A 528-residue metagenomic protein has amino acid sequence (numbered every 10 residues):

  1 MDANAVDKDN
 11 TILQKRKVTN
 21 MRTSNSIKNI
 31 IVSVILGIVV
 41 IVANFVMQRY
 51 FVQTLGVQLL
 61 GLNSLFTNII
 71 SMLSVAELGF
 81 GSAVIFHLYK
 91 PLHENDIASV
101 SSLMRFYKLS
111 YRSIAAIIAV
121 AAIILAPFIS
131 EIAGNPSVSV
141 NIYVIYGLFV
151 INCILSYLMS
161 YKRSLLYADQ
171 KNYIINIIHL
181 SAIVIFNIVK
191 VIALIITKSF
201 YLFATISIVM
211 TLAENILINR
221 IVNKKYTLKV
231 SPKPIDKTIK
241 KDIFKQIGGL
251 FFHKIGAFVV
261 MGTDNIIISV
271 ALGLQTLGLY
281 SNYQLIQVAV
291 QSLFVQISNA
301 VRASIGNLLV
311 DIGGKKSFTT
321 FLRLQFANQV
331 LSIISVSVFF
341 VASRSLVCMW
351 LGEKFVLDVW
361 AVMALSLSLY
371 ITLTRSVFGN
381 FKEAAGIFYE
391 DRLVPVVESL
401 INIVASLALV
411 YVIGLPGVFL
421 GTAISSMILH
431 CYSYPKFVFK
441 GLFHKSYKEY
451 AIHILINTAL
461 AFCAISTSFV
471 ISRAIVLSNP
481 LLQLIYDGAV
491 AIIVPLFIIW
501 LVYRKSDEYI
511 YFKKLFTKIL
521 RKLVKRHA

Functional and structural regions predicted by a protein language model:
D2, D7-S26, Y201-A204, I216-G262 (+6 more regions): Interhelical loop/hinge segments that connect adjacent transmembrane helices in multipass membrane
D2-N20, K445-S446, S468-A528: Membrane-proximal transmembrane or re-entrant/amphipathic helices at the cytosolic face
T23, I27, C153-I178, I196 (+2 more regions): Membrane-interface junctions at transmembrane-helix termini in multi-pass inner-membrane proteins
K28-F45, A182, I206-I218, V222 (+6 more regions): Transmembrane helical elements of multi-pass membrane transporters/channels
I35, L109-G256, G262, V470: Hydrophobic transmembrane helix module of multi-pass membrane transport proteins
R49, L78-E94, L125, Y167-A168 (+4 more regions): Helix-loop junctions and terminal segments of transmembrane helices in multi-pass membrane transport/translocation
F51-M72, L103, F200, A204 (+5 more regions): Interfacial/gating helices of multi-pass transporter permease domains
V52-T54, Q58-L59, Y173, V184-N215 (+5 more regions): Membrane-interface helix-loop junctions in multi-pass transport and translocation proteins
